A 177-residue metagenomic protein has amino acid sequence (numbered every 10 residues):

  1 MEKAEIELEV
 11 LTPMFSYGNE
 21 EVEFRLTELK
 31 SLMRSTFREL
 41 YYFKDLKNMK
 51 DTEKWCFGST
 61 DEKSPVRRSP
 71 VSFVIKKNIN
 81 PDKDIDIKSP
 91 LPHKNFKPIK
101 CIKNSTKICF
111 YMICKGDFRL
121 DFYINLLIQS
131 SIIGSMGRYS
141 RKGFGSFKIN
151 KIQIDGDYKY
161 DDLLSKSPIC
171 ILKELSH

Functional and structural regions predicted by a protein language model:
M1-H177: Small/polar/charged residue-enriched interaction surfaces, especially the RNA/DNA-contacting tracks of RNP/CRISPR
